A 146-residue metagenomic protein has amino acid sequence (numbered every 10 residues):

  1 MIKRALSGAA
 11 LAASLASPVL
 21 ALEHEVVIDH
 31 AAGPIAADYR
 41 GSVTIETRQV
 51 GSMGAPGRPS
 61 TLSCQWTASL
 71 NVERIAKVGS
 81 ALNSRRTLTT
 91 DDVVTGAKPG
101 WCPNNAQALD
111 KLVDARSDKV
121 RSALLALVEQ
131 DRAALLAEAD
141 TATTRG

Functional and structural regions predicted by a protein language model:
M1, A37, T90-D92: Generic structural hydrophobic/aromatic packing signal, biased to beta-strands
M1-A9: Bacterial N-terminal signal peptides that target proteins for export
A10, R85-D91, R121-L127: A broadly tuned preference for mixed-charge, low-complexity surface segments
S14-P18: N-terminal signal peptide c-region/cleavage motif recognized by signal peptidases
V19-A81: N-terminal secretory signal peptides
E23-E25, E46, E73, D91-D92 (+3 more regions): Glutamate identity and glutamate-enriched acidic tracts
S60-L112: Mid-chain, structured segments of secreted extracytoplasmic proteins
K98-G146: Compositionally biased, intrinsically disordered linkers/stalks adjacent to structured regions
